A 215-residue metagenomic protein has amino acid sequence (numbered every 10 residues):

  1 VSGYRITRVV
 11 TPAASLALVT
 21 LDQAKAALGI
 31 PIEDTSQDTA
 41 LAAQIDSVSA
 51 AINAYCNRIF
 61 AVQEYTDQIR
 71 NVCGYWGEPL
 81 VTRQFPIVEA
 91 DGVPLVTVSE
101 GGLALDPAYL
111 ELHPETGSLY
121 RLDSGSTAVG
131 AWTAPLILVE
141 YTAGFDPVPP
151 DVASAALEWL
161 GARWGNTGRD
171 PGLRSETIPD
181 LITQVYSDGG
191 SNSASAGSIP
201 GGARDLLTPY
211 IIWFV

Functional and structural regions predicted by a protein language model:
V1-V215: Divalent metal-cofactor coordination and adjacent catalytic microenvironments
